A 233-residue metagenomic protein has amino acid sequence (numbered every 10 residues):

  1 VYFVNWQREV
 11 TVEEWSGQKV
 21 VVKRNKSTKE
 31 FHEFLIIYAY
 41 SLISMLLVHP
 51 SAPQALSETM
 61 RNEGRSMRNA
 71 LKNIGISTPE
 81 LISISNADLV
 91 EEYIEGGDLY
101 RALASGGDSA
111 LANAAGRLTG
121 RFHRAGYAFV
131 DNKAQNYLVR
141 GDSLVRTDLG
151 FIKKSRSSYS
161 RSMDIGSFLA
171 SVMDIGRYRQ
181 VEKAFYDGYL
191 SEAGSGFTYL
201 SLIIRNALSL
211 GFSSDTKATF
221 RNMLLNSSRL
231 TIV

Functional and structural regions predicted by a protein language model:
V1-I37: ATP-binding glycine-rich phosphate-binding loop
V12-G17, E92-Y93, R140-G141: Active-site beta-strand termini and strand-to-loop segments that position acidic
H32-E33, Y38-A112: Conserved structural core of kinase catalytic domains
L71, L118-F122: Conserved hydrophobic alpha-helix
R124-N136: Catalytic-loop of the protein kinase fold
N136-D148: Conserved protein kinase catalytic/activation segment
V145, L149-V233: C-lobe/activation-segment region of protein kinase-like
